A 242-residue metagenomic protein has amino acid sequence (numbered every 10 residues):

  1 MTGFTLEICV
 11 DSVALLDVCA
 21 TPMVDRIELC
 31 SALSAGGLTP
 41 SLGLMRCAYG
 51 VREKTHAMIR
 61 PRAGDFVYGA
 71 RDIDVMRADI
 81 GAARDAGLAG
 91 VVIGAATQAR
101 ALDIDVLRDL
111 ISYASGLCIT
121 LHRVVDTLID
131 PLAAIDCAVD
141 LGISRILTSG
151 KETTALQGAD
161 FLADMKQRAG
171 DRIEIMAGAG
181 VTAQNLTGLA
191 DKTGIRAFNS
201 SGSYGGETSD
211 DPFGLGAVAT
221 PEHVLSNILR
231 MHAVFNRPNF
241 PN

Functional and structural regions predicted by a protein language model:
M1-I27, A32-T39: N-terminal pre-domain/capping segments
F4-V10, I27-L29, T55-I59, V91-I93 (+4 more regions): Hydrophobic faces of well-ordered beta-strands that scaffold small-molecule active sites in alpha/beta enzyme cores
D11-P22, D65-A82, I119, D126-L141 (+2 more regions): Catalytic cores of alpha/beta
V13-L15, L33-H56, A70-V75, A95-S115 (+4 more regions): Active-site-adjacent beta->alpha loops and helix N-cap segments on the catalytic face of soluble alpha/beta enzymes
R62-G64, Q98: A short, flexible beta-alpha/helix-coil linker loop
A63, G87, A169-N242: C-terminal alpha-helical cap/extension of soluble enzyme domains
A78-A95: Ordered, amphipathic secondary-structure segments that act as subunit-interaction surfaces in large macromolecular
